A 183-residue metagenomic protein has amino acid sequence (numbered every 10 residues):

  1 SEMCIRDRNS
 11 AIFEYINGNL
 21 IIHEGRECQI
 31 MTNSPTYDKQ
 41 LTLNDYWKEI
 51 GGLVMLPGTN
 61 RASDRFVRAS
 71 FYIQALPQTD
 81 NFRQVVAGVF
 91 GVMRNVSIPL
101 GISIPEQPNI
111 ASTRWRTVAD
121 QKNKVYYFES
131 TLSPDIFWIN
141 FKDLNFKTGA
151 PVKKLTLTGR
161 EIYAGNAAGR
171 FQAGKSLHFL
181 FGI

Functional and structural regions predicted by a protein language model:
M3-I5: Short, small-residue-biased leader/transition segments that mark boundaries at the very start of proteins
R8-S10, Y15-G18: Aromatic/basic-lined ligand-recognition segments that form π-stacking hydrophobic pockets flanked by Lys/Arg to engage
L20-I183: C-terminus-biased signal that marks the final domain/tail of proteins
